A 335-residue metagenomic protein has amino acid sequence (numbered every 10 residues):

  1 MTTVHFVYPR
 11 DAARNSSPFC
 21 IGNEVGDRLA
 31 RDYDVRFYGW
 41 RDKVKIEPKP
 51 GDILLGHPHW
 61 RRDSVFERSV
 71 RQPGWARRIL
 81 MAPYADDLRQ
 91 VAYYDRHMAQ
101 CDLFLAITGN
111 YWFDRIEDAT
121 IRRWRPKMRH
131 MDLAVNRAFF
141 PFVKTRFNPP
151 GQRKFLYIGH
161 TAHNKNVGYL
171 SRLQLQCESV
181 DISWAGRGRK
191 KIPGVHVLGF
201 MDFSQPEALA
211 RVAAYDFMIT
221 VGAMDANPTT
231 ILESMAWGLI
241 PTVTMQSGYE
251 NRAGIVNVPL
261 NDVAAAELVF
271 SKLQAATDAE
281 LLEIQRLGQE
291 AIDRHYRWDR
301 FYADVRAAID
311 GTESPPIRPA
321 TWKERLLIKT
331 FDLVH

Functional and structural regions predicted by a protein language model:
M1-V65, N257: N-terminal pre-catalytic "stem/leader" segment of glycosyltransferase-like enzymes
R36-D118: Extended catalytic core of nucleotide-activated donor transferases of GT-like folds
D102-F142: Donor nucleotide-sugar binding/catalytic pocket of nucleotide-sugar-dependent glycosyltransferases
R137-A138, N148-V197, F203: Conserved catalytic-core segment of nucleotide-activated headgroup transferases in glycan assembly
A223: Aromatic "clamp/platform" in nucleotide-sugar-dependent glycosyltransferases that forms part of the donor/acceptor
L239-T244: Short hydrophobic beta-strand element within catalytic cores of glycosyltransferases and related nucleotide-activated
E250-K272: Change "using UDP/GDP/dTDP sugars" to "using nucleotide sugars
D278-F331: A charged, aromatic-enriched C-terminal amphipathic alpha-helix characteristic of glycosyltransferases across folds
